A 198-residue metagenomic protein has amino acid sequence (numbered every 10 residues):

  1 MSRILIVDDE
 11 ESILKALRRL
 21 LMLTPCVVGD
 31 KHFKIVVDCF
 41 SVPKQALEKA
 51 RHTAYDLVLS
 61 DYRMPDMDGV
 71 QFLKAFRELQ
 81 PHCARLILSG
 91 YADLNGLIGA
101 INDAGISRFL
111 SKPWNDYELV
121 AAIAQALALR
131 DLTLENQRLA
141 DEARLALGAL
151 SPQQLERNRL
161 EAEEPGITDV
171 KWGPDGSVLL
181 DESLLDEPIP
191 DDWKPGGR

Functional and structural regions predicted by a protein language model:
S2-M22, V37-C39, V58: Conserved acidic segment of CheY-like receiver
D8, D61, S89: Active-site residues of response regulator receiver
C26-V27, K31-F33, C39-E48, G69: Helix N-cap/capping motif at the beta->alpha junctions
E48, V70-H82, G99: Short amphipathic alpha-helix used as the core "switch/output" element in two-component signaling
M64: Receiver (REC) domain active-site loop signature in two-component systems and cognate sites in sensor histidine kinases
Q71, A92-F109: Alpha4 helix (beta4-alpha4-beta5 surface) of REC/receiver domains from two-component response regulators
W114-I123, L127: C-terminal output helix
R138-R198: C-terminal output/effector regions of signal-responsive regulators
